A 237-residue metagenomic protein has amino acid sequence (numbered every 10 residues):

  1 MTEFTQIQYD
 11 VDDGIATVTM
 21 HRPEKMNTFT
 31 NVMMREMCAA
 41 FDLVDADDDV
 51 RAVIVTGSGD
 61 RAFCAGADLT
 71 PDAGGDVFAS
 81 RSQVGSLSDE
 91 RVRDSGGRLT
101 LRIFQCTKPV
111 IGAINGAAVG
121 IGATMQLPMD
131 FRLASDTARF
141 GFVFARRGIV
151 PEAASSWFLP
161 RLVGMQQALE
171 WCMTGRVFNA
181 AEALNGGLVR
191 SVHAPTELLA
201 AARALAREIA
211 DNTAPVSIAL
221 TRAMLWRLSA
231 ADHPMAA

Functional and structural regions predicted by a protein language model:
M1-T56, D60, A73-G75: Conserved CoA-thioester-binding segment of acyl-CoA-metabolizing enzymes
V18, R22, E36-M37, V55 (+6 more regions): Terminal peptide-recognition signature
P23, L133-A138, V189-A236: C-terminal long alpha-helix characteristic of the crotonase
F29, E90, A113-I114: Structural motif
V32, E36, S95, R102 (+3 more regions): Charged catalytic carboxylate motif
G57-R102, A118, G148, D232: Glycine- (often His-adjacent) and acidic-residue-rich active-site loop that binds/positions the CoA thioester
R98-C106, A113, V119-M173, G186 (+1 more regions): CoA-thioester-processing core
F131, E170, T174-R176, E182 (+2 more regions): Well-ordered beta-strand positions
